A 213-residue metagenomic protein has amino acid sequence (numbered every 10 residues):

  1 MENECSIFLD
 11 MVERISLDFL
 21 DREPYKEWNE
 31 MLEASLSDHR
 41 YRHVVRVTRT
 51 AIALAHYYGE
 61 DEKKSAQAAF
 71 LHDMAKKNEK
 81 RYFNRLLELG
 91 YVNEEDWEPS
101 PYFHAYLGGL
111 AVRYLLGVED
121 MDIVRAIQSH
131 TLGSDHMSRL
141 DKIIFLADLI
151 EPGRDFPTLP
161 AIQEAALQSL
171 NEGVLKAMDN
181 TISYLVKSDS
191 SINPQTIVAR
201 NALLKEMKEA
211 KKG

Functional and structural regions predicted by a protein language model:
C5-S16, L20-S37: Generic N-terminal amphipathic, Lys/Arg-enriched alpha-helix
E30-A34, Y57-K176: Divalent metal-dependent catalytic cores for phosphoryl transfer on phosphate-bearing substrates
D38-R42: A short, charge-rich alpha-helical start-of-domain segment used by transcription regulators
S183-G213: Charged phosphate-binding loop/patch that engages nucleotide di/tri-phosphates or the phosphate backbone of nucleic
